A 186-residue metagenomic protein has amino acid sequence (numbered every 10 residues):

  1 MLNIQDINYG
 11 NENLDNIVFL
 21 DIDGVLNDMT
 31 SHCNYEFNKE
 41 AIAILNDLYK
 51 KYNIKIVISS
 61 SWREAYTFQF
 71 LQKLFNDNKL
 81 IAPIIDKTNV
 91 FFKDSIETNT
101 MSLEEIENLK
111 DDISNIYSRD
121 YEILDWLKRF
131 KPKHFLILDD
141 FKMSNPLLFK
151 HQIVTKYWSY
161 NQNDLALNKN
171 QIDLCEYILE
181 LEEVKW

Functional and structural regions predicted by a protein language model:
M1-L20: Non-catalytic pre-domain segments flanking phosphatase-related domains
N3, N11, A41, N108 (+2 more regions): Sparse, context-dependent recognition of short Cys/His-centered cofactor- or disulfide-binding micro-motifs
N3, N8, N38, I42 (+1 more regions): Poly-acidic low-complexity segments
I4-D6, A43-L45, Y121-D125: A generic local structural motif
G10-N13, Y49-K51, K128-K131: Flexible, charged surface loops at secondary-structure boundaries
L14-N99: Alpha-helical substrate-recognition element adjacent to the catalytic core
Q69, K73, K79-W186: C-terminal cap/substrate-recognition subdomain and adjoining C-terminal extension of metal-dependent phosphatase-like
